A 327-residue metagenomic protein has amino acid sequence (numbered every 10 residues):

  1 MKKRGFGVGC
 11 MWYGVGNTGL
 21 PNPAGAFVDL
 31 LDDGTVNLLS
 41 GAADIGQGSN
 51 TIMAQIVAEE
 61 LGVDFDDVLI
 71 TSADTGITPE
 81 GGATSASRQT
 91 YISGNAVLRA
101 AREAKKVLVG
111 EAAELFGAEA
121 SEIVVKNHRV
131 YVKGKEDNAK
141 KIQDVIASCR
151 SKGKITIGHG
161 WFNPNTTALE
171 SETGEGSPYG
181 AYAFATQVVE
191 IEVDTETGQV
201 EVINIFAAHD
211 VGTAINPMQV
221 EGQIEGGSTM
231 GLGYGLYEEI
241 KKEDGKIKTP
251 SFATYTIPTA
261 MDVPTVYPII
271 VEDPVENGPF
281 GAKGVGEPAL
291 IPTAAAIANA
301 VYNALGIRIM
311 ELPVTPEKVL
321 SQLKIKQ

Functional and structural regions predicted by a protein language model:
M1-R4, D32-N37: Immediate post-signal peptide segment of exported/extracytoplasmic ligand-binding proteins
K2-G9, Q55-Q327: C-terminal catalytic domains of large/alpha subunits in multi-subunit enzymes
G9-D32, S40, Q47, A181: Conserved beta-alpha junction segments in alpha/beta enzyme cores
T35-S40, V202-N204: Short, aliphatic-rich beta-strand segments
N50-T51: Conserved strand-to-helix beginnings and helix N-cap segments that scaffold or border functional pockets
